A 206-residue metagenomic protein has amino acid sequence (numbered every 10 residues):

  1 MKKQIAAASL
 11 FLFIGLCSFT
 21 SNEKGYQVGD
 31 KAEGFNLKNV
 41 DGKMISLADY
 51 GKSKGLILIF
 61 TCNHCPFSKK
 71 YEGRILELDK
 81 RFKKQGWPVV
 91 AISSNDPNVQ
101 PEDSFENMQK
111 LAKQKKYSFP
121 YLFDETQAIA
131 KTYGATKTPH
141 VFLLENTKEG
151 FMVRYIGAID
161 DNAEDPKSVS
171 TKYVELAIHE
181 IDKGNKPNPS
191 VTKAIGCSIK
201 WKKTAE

Functional and structural regions predicted by a protein language model:
M1-K24: Bacterial Sec-dependent N-terminal signal peptides
T20-A48: N-terminal "domain-start" segment that seeds a small globular fold
A48-K69, I178: Short active-site neighborhood of thiol/selenol oxidoreductases, capturing the structured segment around
S53-L56, K84-V89, K116-P120, T138: Loop/turn elements at helix/coil->beta-strand transitions in domains of secreted/extracellular proteins
C62-Y71, V141, C197-K200: Short, thiol/selenol-centered motifs that function as redox-active sites or metal-ligating centers
K69-Q114, E125-T132: Structural microenvironment flanking redox-active thiols in thiol-disulfide oxidoreductases
Q109-V153: Short, internal strand/loop/helix patches that form the active-site neighborhood or redox-interaction surface
L143-E206: Thiol-/selenol-based redox modules, centered on thioredoxin-like and closely related oxidoreductase domains
